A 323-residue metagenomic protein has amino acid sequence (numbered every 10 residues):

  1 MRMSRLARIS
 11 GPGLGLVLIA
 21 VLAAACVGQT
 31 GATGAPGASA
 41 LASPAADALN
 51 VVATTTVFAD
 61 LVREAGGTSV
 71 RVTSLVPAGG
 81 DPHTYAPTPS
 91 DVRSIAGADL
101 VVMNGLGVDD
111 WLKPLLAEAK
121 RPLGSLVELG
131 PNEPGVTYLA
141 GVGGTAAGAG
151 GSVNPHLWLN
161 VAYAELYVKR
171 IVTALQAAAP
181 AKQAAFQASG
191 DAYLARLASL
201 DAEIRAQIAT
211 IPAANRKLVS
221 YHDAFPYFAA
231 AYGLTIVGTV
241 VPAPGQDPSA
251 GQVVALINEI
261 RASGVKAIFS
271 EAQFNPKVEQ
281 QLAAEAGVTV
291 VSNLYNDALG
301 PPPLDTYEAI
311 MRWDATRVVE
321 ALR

Functional and structural regions predicted by a protein language model:
R2-L16: Bacterial N-terminal signal peptides that target proteins for export
G15, C26-R323: Extracytoplasmic metal-acquisition and chelation regions
V21-A25: C-terminal motif of bacterial Sec signal peptides marking the signal peptidase cleavage site
